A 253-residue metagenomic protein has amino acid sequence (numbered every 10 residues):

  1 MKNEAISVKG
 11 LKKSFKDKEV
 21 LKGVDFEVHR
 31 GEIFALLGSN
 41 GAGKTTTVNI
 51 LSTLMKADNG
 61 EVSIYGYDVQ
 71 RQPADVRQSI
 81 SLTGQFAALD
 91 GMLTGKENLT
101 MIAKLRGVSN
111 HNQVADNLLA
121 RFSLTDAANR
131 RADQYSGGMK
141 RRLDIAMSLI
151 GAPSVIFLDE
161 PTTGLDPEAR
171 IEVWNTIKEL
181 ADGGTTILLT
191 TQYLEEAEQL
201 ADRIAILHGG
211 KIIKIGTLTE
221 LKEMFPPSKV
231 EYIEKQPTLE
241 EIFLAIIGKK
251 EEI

Functional and structural regions predicted by a protein language model:
G60-R71, D75-V76: Conserved ABC transporter NBD signature motif
T100, K104-A127: Conserved ABC ATPase "signature" region
I156-D159: Catalytic Walker B motif of ABC-type/P-loop ATPase nucleotide-binding domains
I215-G216: ABC ATPase "signature
